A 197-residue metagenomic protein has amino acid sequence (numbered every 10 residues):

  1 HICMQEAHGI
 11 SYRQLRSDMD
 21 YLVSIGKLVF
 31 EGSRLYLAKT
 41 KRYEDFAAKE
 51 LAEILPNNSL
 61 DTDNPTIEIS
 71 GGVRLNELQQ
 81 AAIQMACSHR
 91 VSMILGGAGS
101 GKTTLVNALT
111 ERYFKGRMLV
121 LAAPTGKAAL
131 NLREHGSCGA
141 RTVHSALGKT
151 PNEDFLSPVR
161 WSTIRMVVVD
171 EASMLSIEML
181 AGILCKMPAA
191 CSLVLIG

Functional and structural regions predicted by a protein language model:
H1-G197: Conserved ATP-binding/catalytic motifs of P-loop helicase motor domains
